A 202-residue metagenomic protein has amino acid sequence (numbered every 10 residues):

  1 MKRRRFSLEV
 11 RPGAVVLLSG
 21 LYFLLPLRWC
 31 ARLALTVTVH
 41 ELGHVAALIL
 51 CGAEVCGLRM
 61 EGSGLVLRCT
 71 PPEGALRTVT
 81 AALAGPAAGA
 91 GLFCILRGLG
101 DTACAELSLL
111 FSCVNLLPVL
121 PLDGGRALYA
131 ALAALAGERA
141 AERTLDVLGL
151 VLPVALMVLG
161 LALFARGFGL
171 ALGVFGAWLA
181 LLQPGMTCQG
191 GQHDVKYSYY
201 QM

Functional and structural regions predicted by a protein language model:
M1-M202: Hydrophobic transmembrane alpha-helices and their immediate loop junctions in multi-pass integral membrane proteins
